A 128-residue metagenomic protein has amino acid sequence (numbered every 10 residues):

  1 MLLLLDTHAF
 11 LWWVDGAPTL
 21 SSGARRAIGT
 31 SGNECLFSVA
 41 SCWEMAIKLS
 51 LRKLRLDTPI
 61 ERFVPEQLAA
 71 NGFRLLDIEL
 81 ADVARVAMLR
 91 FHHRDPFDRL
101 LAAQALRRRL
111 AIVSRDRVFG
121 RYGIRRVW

Functional and structural regions predicted by a protein language model:
M1-S38, L51-E66, R108, R117 (+1 more regions): Short, well-structured N-terminal submotif of metal-dependent ribonuclease cores
D6, E44, D98, D116: Acidic active-site catalytic centers that drive phospho-/nucleotidyl reactions and related ester hydrolyses
T7-H8, M45, V86, A105: Generic structural signal for small/hydrophobic residues in well-ordered secondary structure, especially within
W12-W13, W43, W128: Signature tryptophan residues that serve as conserved aromatic anchors
G16-A17, K48, L89, R125: Residue-level signal for well-ordered alpha-helical positions
V39-I47: Short, conserved active-site loops that position catalytic residues or coordinate cofactors/metal ions across diverse
R55-I60, P65, A69-R115: Active-site neighborhoods of divalent-metal-dependent phosphate/nucleic-acid chemistry enzymes
